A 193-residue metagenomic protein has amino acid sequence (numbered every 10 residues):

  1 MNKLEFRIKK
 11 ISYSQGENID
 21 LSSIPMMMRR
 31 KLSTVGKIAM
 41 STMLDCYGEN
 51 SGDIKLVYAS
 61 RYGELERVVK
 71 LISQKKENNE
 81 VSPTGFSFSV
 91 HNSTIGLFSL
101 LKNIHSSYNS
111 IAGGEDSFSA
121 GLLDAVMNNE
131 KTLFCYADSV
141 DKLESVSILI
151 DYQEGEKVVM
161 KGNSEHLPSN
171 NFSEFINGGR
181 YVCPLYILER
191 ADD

Functional and structural regions predicted by a protein language model:
M1-D193: Conserved "HGTGT" condensation-loop signature of ketosynthase/thiolase-family condensing enzymes that catalyze
